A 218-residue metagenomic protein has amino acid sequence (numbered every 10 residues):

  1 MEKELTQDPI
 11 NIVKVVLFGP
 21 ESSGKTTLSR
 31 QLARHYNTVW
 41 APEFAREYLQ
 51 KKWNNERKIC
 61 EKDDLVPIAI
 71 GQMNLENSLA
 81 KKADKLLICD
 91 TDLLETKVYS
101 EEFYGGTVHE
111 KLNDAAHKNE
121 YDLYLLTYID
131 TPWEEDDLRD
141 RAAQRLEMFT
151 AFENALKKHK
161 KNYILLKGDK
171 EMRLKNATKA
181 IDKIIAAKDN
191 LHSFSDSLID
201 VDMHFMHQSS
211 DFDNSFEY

Functional and structural regions predicted by a protein language model:
E2-T6, I164, T178-Y218: C-terminal accessory "lid"/substrate-recognition subdomains
L17: Hydrophobic anchor at the beta1->P-loop junction of P-loop NTPases
E21: The conserved Walker
K25: Conserved lysine of the Walker
S29-L32, L65-D84, T107-Y121: Short amphipathic alpha-helices and their capping/turn segments at secondary-structure boundaries
R30, R34-G71: Conserved substrate/cofactor phosphate-moiety recognition/catalytic segment in nucleotide-dependent phosphotransferases
E56-V98, E102-F103: Conserved nucleotide-sensing/catalytic segment adjacent to the nucleotide-binding pocket in NTP-handling enzymes
F103-M172, I185: A glycine- and Lys/Arg-enriched "phosphate-lid" helix/loop adjacent to the NTP-binding pocket of small-molecule kinases
